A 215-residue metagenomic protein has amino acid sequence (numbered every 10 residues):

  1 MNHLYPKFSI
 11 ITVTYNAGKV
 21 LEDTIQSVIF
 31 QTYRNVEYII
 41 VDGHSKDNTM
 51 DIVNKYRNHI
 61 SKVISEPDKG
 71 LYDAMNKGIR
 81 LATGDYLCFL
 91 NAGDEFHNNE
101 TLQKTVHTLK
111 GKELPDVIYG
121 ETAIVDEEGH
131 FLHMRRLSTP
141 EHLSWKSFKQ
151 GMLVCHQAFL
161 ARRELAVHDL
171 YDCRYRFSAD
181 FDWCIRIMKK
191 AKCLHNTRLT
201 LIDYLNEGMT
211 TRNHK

Functional and structural regions predicted by a protein language model:
M1-F30: N-proximal low-complexity "stem/linker" segments adjacent to membrane-targeting elements
K19-E22, D47-K55: Acidic helix N-cap motif at the loop->helix transition within catalytic regions of sugar-transfer enzymes
V28, G43-H44, N48, K69-G70: Conserved short acidic donor-positioning loop in nucleotide-sugar-dependent glycosyltransferases
R34, D42-D51, N91: A conserved acidic beta->alpha catalytic loop
I64-A82: Glycine-rich, basic loop-to-helix element that forms the pyrophosphate-binding segment of sugar-nucleotide handling
L87: Short aromatic/hydrophobic "clamp" motif used to bind/position activated sugar donors
N99-L132: Conserved donor NDP-sugar-binding/catalytic core segment of glycosyltransferases
G120, M134-K215: Conserved nucleotide-sugar donor-binding catalytic segment
